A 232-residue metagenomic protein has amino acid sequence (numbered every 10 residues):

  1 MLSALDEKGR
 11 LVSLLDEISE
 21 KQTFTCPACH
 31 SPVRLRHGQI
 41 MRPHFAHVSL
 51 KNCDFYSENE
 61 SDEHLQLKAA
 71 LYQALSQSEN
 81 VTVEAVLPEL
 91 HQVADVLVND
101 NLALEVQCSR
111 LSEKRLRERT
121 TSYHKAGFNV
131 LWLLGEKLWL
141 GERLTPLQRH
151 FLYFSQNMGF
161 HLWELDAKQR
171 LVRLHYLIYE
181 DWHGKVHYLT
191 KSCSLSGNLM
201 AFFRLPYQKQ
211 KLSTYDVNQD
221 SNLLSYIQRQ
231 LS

Functional and structural regions predicted by a protein language model:
M1-L75: N-terminal cysteine/histidine-rich coordination modules
L5, R10, I18, H150-S232: Non-catalytic C-terminal interaction segments of nucleic acid-processing enzymes
L15-I18, A69-A103, L111: Active-site metal-binding core of divalent-cation-utilizing nuclease and nuclease-like domains
Q39, E63, P88-E89, R115: Short secondary-structure boundary/capping elements
V48-K51, D100, H175-Y179: Secondary-structure transition/turn motif
E58-N59, L104-Q107: Short, contiguous strand/loop micro-motifs
A94, C108-A167: Catalytic cores of nucleic-acid endonucleases
